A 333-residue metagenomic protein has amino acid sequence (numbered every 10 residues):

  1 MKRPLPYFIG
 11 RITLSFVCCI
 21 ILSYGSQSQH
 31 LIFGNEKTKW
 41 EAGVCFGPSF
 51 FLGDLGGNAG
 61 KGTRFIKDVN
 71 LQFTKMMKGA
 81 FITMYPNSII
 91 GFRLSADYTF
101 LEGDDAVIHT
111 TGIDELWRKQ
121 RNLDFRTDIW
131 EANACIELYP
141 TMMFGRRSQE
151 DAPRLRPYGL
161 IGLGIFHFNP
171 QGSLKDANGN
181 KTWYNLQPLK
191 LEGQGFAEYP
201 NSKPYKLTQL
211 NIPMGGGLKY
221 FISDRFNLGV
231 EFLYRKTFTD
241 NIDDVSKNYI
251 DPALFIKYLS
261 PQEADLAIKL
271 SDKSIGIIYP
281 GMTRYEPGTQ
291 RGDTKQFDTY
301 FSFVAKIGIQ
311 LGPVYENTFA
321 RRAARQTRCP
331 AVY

Functional and structural regions predicted by a protein language model:
T38, T74-M76, D128-A132, P153-L155 (+2 more regions): Residues that define the transmembrane beta-barrel architecture of outer-membrane proteins
V44-P48, A80-M84, A96, A134-P140 (+4 more regions): Residues on the lipid-exposed face of transmembrane beta-strands in outer-membrane beta-barrel proteins
P48-M77, F81: Surface-exposed strand-loop-strand hairpins of Gram-negative outer-membrane beta-barrel proteins
L52, I89-F92, M143-F144, R225-L228 (+1 more regions): Repeated loop/turn-to-beta-strand initiation elements of outer-membrane beta-barrel proteins
A59-R64, I108-W117, K175-T182, V245-L254 (+1 more regions): Flexible, surface-exposed loop regions and adjacent strand-edge segments of Gram-negative outer-membrane beta-barrel
T63-D68, W117-F125, G145-S148, E198-P204 (+1 more regions): Extracellular loop and loop/strand-boundary signature of outer-membrane beta-barrel proteins
S88-N185: Gram-negative (and chloroplast) outer-membrane scaffold detector with strong preference for beta-barrel transmembrane
S223-Y333: Predominantly the C-terminal beta-signal and adjacent terminal strand-loop region of outer-membrane beta-barrel
